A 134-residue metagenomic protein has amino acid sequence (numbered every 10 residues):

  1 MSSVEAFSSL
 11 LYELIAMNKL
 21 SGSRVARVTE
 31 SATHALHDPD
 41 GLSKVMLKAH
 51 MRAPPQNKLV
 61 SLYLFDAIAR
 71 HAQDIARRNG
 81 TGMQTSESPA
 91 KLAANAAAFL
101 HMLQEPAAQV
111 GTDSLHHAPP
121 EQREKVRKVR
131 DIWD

Functional and structural regions predicted by a protein language model:
M1-D134: Eukaryote-specific intrinsically disordered, low-complexity regulatory regions enriched for Ser/Thr/Pro/Gln
